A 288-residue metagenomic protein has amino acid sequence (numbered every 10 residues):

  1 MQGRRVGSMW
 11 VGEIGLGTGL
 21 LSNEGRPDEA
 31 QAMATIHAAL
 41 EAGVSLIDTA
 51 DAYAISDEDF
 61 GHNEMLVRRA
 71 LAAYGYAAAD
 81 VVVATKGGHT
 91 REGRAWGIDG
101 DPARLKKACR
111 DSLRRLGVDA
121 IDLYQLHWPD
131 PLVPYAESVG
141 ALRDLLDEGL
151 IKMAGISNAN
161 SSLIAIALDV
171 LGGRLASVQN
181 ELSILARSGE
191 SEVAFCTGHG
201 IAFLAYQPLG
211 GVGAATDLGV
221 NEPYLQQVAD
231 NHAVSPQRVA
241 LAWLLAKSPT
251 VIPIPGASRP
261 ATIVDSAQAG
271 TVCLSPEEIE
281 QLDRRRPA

Functional and structural regions predicted by a protein language model:
M1-D80: N-terminal binding-site loop/beta-alpha segment at the start of enzyme catalytic domains that lines or forms
G7-E24, A84-W96, A120, Q125: N-terminal small/glycine-rich loop or linker at the start of catalytic domains across soluble metabolic enzymes
L20-N23, Y53-D57, T90-W96, G211-A215 (+1 more regions): A short acidic, helix-capping loop that chelates divalent metal ions and anchors anionic groups
P27-A39, G100-L116, S162-A165: Short, acidic/polar
E41, R104-Q125, D144-E148, V170: CE4/NodB-like, metal-dependent polysaccharide N-deacetylase domain that modifies extracellular/periplasmic N-acetylated
L46-A50, V83-T85, A120-Q125, G155-I156 (+1 more regions): Short beta-strand segments at enzyme active-site cores
P129-A288: Beta/alpha (TIM)-barrel catalytic core signal, keyed to glycine-rich beta->alpha loops juxtaposed to Asp/Glu that bind
